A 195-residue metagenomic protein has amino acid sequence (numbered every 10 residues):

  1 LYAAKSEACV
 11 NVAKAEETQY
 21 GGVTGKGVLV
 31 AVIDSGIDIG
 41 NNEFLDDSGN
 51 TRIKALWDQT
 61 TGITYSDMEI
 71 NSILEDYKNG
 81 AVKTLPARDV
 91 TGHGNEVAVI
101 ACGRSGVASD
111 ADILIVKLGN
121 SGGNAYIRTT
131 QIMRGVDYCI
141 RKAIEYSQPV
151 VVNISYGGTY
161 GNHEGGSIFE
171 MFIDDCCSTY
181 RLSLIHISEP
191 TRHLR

Functional and structural regions predicted by a protein language model:
L1-Q19: Autoinhibitory N-terminal propeptides
E17-G21, K142-S147, T179-R181: Alpha-helix termini
Q19-T130, S147-V151, G165: Subtilisin-like serine protease catalytic core
K117, N153-G157, S188: A cross-family glycoside hydrolase active-site/sugar-binding cleft signature
T130-R141: Amphipathic, non-transmembrane alpha-helical secondary structure
C139-H163: Short acidic, glycine-rich surface-loop motifs adjacent to enzyme active sites
I168-R181: Catalytic-core regions built around general acid/base machinery
I185-R195: Single conserved hydrophobic/aromatic residue that forms the stacking wall/gate of nucleotide- or nucleobase-binding
